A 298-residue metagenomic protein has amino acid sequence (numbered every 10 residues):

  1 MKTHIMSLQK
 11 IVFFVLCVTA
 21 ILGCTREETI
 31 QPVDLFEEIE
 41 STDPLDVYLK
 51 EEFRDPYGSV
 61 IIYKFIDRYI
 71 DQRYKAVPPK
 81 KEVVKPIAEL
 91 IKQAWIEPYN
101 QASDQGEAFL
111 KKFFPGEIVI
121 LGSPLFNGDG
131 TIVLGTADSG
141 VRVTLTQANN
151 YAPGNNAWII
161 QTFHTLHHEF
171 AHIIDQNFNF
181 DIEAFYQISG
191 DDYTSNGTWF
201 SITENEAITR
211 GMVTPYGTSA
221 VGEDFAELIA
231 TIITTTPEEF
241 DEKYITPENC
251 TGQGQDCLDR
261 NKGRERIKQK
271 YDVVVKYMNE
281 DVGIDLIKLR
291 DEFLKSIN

Functional and structural regions predicted by a protein language model:
K2-V12: Bacterial N-terminal signal peptides that target proteins for export
H4-I5, C24-D104, A108, R260 (+2 more regions): Acidic/polar, low-complexity intrinsically disordered N-terminal segments immediately downstream of a Sec signal
T19-G23: C-terminal motif of bacterial Sec signal peptides marking the signal peptidase cleavage site
T29, K85-R142: Auxiliary, metal-adjacent structural segments of Zn-dependent hydrolase domains
Y99-I120, N177-F178, I182-F185, E239-E248 (+2 more regions): Surface-exposed patches in mature extracellular/periplasmic domains of secreted proteins
Q147-H167: Short pre-active-site segment immediately N-terminal to the catalytic Zn-binding motif
I160-D181, A226: Active-site recognition of the HExxH zinc-binding catalytic motif
D192-I287, N298: Metalloprotease/metallohydrolase-associated module, dominated by Zn2+-dependent proteases
